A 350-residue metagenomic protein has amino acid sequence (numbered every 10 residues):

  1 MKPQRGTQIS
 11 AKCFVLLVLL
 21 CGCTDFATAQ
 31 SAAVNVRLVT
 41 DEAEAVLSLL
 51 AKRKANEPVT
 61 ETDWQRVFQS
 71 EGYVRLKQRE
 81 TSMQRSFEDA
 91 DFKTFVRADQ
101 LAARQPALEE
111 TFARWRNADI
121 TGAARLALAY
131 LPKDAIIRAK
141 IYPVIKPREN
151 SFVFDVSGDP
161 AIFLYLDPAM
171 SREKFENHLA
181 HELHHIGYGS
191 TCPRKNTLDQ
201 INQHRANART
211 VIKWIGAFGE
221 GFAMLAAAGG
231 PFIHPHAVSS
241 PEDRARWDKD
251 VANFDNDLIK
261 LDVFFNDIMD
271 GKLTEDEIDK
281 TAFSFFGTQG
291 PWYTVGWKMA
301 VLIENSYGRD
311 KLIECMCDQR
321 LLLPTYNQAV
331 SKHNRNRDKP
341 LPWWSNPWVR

Functional and structural regions predicted by a protein language model:
K2-F14: Bacterial N-terminal signal peptides that target proteins for export
K12-D25: Bacterial N-terminal signal peptides
T28-S31, R209-V211, K280-T288: A ubiquitous short alpha-helical element
Q30-D99, R335-R350: N-terminal mature-domain "stem" immediately C-terminal to a signal peptide or N-terminal signal-anchor/transmembrane
S31-E57, Y130, T191-V263, S331-L341: Post-HExxH zinc-binding segment in Zn-dependent metallohydrolases
V59, D63-L131, P147-S151, A282-K298 (+2 more regions): Compact alpha-helical subdomains of small soluble proteins
F92-R244: Acidic/His-rich structured neighborhood in mature extracellular/periplasmic domains
D243-R350: Pan-zinc metallopeptidase signature
